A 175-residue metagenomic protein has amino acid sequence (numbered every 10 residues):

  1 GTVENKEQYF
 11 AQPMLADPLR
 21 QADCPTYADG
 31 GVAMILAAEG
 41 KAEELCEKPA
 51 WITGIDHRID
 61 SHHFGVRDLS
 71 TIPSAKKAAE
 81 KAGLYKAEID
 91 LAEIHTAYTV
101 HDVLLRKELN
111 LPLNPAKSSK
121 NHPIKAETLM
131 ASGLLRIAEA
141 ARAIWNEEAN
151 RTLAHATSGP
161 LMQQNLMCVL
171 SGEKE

Functional and structural regions predicted by a protein language model:
G1, K6, H95-Y98, S158: Flexible, active-site-proximal loop/turn residues at the rims of small-molecule/cofactor binding pockets and catalytic
G1-P18: Glycine-rich, mobile lid/loop segments that gate access to catalytic sites or pores
P13-K81, R136-E139, N146-E175: Condensing-enzyme catalytic core mediating Claisen C-C bond formation in acyl metabolism
P18-D23, D90, A116-S132, L153-T157: Cysteine-centered functional microenvironments
E44, A78-D90, P112: Phosphate/pyrophosphate-binding loops at sites that engage ATP/ADP/AMP, CoA/4′-phosphopantetheine, polyphosphate
I55-D60, D90-T99, N121-K125: A short beta-alpha structural unit
F64-D68, T96-P115, T128-A131, M162-V169: Short glycine/threonine-rich loop-to-helix capping motif typified by GTGT followed within a few residues by an Asp-Pro
P73, K77, K81, A87 (+2 more regions): Feature representing long, continuous alpha-helical segments
